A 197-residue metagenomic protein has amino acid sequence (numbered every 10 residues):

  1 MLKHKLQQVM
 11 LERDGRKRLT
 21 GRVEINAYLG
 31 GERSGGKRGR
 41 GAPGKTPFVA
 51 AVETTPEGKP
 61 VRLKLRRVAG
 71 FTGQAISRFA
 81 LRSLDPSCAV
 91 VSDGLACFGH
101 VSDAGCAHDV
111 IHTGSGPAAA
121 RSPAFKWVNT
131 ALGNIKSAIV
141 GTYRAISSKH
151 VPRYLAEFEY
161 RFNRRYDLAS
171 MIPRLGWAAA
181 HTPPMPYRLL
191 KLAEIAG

Functional and structural regions predicted by a protein language model:
M1-G197: Residue-level recognition of single "structural anchor" positions that define or cap local secondary structure
